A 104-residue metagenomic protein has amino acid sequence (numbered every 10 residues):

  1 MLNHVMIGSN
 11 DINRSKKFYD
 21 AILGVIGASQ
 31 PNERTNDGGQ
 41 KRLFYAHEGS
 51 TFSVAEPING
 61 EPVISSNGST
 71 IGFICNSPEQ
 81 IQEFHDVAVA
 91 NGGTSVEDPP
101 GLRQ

Functional and structural regions predicted by a protein language model:
M1-N3: Extreme N-terminal starter segment of soluble prokaryotic enzymes
I7, I26, N67, I71 (+1 more regions): Short glycine-rich loop/turn motifs that provide flexible caps or phosphate-binding loops at active sites
G8-T51: Core segments of cupin and vicinal oxygen chelate
N10-R14, G72-Q104: Vicinal oxygen chelate
N32, K41-E83: Long, continuous compositionally biased terminal/linker segments
